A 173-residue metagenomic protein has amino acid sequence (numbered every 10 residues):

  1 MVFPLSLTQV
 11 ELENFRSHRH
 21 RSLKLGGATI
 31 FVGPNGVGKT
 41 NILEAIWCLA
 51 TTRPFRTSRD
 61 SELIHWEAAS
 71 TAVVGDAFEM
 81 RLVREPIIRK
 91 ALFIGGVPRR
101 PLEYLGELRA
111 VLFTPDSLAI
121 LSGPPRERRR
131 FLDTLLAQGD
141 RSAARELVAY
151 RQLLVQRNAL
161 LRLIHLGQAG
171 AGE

Functional and structural regions predicted by a protein language model:
M1-C48: Pre-Walker A-like glycine/lysine-rich segment at the N-terminus of P-loop NTPase domains
F3, E13-N14, P34-G36, L102-Y104 (+2 more regions): Short, flexible segments with low predicted structural confidence
G36, A68-A72, N158-R162: Alpha-helix boundary/capping detector
W47-E127, F131-A143: Nucleotide-state sensing region of NTPase/ATPase domains
A119-E173: An accessory alpha-helical subdomain
